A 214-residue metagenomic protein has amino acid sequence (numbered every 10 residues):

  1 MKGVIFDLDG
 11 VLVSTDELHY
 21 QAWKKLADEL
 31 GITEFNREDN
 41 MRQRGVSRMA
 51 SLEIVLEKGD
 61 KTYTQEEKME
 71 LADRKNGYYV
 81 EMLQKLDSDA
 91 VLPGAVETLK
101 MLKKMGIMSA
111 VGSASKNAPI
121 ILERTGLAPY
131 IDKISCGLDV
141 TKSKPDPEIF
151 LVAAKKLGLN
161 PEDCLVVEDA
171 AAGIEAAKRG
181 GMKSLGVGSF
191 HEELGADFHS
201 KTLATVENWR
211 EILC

Functional and structural regions predicted by a protein language model:
M1-D39: Active-site neighborhood of HAD-like aspartate-dependent phosphohydrolases
M1-K2, V96, K100-K103, S115-C214: Asp-based, Mg2+/Mn2+-dependent phosphohydrolase catalytic module
V11, V111-S113: Conserved phosphate-coupling serine/threonine residues in phosphotransfer and NTP-handling enzymes
Y20, K24, D28, R48-E53 (+3 more regions): An amphipathic alpha-helix signature
E29-G59, Q65: Alpha-helical substrate-recognition element adjacent to the catalytic core
E57-P93: Metal-dependent phosphoesterase signature
E81-V111: Short, acidic loop-to-helix structural element flanking the phosphoryl-transfer center in phosphate-processing enzymes
